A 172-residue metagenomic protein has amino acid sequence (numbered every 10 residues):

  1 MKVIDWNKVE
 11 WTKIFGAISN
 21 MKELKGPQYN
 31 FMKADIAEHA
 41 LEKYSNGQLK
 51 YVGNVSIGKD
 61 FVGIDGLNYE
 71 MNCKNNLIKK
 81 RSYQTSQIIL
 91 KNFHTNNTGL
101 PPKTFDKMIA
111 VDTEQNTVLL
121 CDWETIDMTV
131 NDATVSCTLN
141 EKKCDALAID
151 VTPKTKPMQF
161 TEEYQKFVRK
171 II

Functional and structural regions predicted by a protein language model:
M1-N68, N72-I172: Nucleic-acid endonuclease domains
